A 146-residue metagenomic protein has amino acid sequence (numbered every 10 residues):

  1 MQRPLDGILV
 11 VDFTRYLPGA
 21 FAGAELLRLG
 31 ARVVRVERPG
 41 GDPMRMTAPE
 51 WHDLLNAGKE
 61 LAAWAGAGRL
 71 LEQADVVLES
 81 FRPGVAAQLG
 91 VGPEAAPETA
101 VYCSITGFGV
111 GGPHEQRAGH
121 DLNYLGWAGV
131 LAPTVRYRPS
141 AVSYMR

Functional and structural regions predicted by a protein language model:
M1-R146: N-terminal helix-loop segment corresponding to the beta1-alpha1 unit of nucleotide/adenylate-binding folds
